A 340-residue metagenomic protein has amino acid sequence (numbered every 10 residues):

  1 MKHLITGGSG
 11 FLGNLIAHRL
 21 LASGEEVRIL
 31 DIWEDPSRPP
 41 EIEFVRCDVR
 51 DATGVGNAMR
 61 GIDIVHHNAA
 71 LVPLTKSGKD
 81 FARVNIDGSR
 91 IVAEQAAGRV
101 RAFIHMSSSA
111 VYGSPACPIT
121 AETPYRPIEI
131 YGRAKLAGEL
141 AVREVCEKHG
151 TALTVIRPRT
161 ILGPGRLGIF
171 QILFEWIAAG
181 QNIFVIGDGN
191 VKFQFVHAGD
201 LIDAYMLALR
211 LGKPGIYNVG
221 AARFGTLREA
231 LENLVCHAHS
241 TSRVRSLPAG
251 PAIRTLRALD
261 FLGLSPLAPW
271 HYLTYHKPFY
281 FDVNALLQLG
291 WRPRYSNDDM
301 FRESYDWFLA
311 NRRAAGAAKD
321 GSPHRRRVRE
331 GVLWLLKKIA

Functional and structural regions predicted by a protein language model:
H3-S23: N-terminal Rossmann NAD(P)H-binding glycine-rich loop of SDR-like oxidoreductase domains
P36, V49-D87, Q95-A97: NAD(P)H-binding glycine-rich loop region in Rossmannoid oxidoreductase-like domains and their noncatalytic homologs
I91-I130, C146: Conserved Rossmann-fold NAD(P)-dependent oxidoreductase catalytic core, especially the SDR/UDP-sugar
I128-T154: Active-site Tyr-X1-5-Lys
L136, H149-T151, L162-I172, A198 (+3 more regions): Glycine/proline-rich active-site loop of Rossmann-fold NAD(P)-dependent oxidoreductases
V145-F193, A198-D200, L234-V235: NAD(P)-dependent short-chain dehydrogenase/reductase
A198, E232, D260-R292: Conserved C-terminal active-site "lid" loop/helix of NAD(P)H-dependent oxidoreductases that clamps the redox cofactor
A208-A268, R302-E303, R312-D320, W334-A340: Mid/C-terminal beta-alpha module of Rossmann-like enzyme folds, strongest in SDR-family dehydrogenases/epimerases
